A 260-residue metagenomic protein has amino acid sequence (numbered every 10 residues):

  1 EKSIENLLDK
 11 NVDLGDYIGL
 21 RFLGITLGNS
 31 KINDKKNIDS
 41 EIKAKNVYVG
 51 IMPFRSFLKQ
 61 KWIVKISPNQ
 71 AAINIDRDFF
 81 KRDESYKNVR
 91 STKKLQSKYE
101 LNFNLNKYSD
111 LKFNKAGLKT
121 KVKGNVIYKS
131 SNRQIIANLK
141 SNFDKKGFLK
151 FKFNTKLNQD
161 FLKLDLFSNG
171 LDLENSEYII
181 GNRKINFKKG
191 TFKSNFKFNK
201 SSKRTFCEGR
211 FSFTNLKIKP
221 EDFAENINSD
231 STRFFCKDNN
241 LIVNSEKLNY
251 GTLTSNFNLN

Functional and structural regions predicted by a protein language model:
E1-L7, N125: N-terminal type II signal-anchor transmembrane helix that functions as the membrane-insertion/stop-transfer segment
K2, K87-R90: Sec-dependent signal peptide cleavage junction
K10-N11, G15-R82, V89-L111, L149-N154 (+3 more regions): Flexible beta-edge/linker motif
K10-N11, K36-I51, F80, K87 (+5 more regions): Amphipathic hydrophobic-ligand
D16-I18, N125-S130, F153-L157, T232-F235 (+1 more regions): Short, exposed beta-strand/loop patches in secreted or surface proteins that constitute
Q70, K107, F143, G170-D172 (+2 more regions): Transmembrane beta-strands of outer-membrane beta-barrel pores
N74-D76, S109-L111, G147, D172-S176 (+1 more regions): Gram-negative outer-membrane beta-barrel proteins
E100-N104, S130-L139, K237-N244: Short, hydrophobic/aromatic-rich segments at coil-to-beta transitions
